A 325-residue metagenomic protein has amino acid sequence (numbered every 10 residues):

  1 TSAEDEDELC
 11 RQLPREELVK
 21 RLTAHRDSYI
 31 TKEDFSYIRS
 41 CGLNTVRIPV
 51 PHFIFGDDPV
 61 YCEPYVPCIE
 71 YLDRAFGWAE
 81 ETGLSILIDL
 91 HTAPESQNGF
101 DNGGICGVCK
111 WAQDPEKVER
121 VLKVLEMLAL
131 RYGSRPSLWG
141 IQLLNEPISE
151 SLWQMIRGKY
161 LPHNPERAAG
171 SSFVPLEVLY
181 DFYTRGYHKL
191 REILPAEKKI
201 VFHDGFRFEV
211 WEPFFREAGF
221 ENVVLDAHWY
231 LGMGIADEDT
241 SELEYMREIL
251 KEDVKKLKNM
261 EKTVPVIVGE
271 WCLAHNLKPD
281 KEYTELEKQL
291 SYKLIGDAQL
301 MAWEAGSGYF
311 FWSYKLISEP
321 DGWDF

Functional and structural regions predicted by a protein language model:
T1-D27, I249-K251, P265-V268, H275-E282 (+2 more regions): Glycan-binding loop/region signatures in secreted carbohydrate-active enzymes
T1-R21, G56-C68, S96-P115, K159-A169: Aromatic- and acidic-residue-enriched carbohydrate-binding clefts of CAZyme catalytic domains
L18-V46, V60-T92, N102-G140, G186-K189: An active-site-proximal structural segment forming one wall of the substrate-binding cleft that immediately precedes
P49-P51: Long, intrinsically disordered, low-complexity regulatory linkers and terminal tails in metazoan membrane-associated
F53-F55, A93-E95, A274: Active-site loop signature of alpha/beta-hydrolase-fold enzymes
Y71, F182, S291, I295: Conserved alpha-helical elements of sugar-nucleotide-dependent glycosyltransferases
S96-P279, A298-Y314, S318-D324: Active-site region of glycoside hydrolase catalytic domains
K258, T284-L300: Surface-exposed substrate-engagement region within the catalytic domains of secreted or surface-exposed extracellular
